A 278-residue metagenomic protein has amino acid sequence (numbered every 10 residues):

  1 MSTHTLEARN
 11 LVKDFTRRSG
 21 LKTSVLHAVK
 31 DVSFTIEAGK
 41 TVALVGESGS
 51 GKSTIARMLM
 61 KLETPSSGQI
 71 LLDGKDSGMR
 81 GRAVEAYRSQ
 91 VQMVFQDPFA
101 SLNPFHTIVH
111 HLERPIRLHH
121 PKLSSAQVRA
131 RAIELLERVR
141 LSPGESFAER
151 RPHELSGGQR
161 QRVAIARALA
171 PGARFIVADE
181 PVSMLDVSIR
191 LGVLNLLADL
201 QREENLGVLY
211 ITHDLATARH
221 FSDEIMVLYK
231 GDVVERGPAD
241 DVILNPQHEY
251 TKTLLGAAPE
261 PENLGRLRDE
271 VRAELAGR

Functional and structural regions predicted by a protein language model:
S2-H4, R18, V25, S142-S146 (+1 more regions): Short catalytic/signature loops enriched in Gly
G20-T23, S77-Q92, H110, L118 (+2 more regions): ABC ATPase NBD coupling module
M60: Helix-to-loop junction immediately C-terminal to a conserved catalytic motif
G68-M79: Conserved ABC transporter NBD signature motif
R151-L155, Q159: Conserved ABC ATPase signature
A218-H220: A short, surface-exposed alpha-helical micro-motif characterized by mixed small hydrophobic and charged/polar residues
